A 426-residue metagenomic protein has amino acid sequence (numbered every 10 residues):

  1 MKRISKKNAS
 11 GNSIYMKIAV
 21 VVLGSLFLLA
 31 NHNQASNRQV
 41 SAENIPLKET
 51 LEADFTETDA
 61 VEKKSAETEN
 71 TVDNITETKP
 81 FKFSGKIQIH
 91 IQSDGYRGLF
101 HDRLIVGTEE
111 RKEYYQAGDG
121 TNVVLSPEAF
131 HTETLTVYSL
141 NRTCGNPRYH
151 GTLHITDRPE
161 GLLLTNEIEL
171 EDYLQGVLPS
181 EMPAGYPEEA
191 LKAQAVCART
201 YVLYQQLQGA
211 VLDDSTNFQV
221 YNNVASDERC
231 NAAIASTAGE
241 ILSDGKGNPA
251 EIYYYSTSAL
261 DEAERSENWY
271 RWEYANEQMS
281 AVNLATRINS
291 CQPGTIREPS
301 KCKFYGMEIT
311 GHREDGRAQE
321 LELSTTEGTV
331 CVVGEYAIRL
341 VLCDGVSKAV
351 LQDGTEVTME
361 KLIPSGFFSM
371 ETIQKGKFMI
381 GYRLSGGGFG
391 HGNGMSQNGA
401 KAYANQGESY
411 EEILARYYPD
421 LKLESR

Functional and structural regions predicted by a protein language model:
K2-R426: Conserved, single-site charged/polar hotspot
